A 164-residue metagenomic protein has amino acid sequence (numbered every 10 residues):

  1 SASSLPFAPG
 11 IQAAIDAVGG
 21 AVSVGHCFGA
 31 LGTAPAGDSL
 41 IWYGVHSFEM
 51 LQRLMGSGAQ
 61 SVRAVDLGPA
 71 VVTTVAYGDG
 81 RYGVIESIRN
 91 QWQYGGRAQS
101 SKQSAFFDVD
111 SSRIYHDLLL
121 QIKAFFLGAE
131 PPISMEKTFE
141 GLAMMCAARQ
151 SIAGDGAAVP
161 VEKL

Functional and structural regions predicted by a protein language model:
S1-G37, S47: A contiguous active-site-proximal alpha/beta segment in oxidoreductase catalytic domains
I11, S47-F48, Y115, L119 (+1 more regions): A general structural signal for well-ordered alpha-helical segments in protein cores
G25-Q93, E136-A143: Rossmann-like dinucleotide-binding domain that binds NAD(P)(H)
P35-I41, F106-D110, P132: A short glycine-threonine-serine/GTX helix/turn-capping micro-motif
D79-R81, S101-A105, A157: Short acidic/polar mixed-charge low-complexity motifs
E86, D108, V161-E162: Short linear motifs in exposed loops
W92-E130: Interdomain hinge/lid region at the active-site interface of Rossmann-like NAD(P)-dependent oxidoreductases
F125-L164: C-terminal helix-rich "cap/oligomerization" subdomain common to oxidoreductases
